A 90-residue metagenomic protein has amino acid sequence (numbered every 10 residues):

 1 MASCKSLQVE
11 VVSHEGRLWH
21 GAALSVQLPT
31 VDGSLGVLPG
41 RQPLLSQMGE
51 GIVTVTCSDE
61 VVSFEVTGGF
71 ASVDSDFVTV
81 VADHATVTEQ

Functional and structural regions predicted by a protein language model:
A2-L7: N-terminal helix initiation/capping motif
Q8-Q90: Compact, glycine-rich, soluble single-domain proteins
